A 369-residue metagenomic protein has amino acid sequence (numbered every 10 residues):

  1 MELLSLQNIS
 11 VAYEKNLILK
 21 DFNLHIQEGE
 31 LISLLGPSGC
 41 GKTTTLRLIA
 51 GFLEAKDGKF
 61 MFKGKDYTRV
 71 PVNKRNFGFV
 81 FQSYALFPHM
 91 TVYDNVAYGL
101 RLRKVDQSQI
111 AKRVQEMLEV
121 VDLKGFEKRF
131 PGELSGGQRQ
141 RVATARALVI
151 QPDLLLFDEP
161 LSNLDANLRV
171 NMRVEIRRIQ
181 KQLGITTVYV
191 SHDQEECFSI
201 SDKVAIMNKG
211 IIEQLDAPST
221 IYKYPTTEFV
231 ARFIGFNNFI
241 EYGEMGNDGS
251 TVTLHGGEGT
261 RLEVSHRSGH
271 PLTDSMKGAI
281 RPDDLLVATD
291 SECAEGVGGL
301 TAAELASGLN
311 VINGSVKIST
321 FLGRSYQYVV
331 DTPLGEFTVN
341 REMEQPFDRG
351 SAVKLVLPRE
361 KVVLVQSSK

Functional and structural regions predicted by a protein language model:
S5, H25, M61, K354-V356: ABC ATPase nucleotide-binding domain
L31, V70-G78, Q82-F229: ABC ATPase nucleotide-binding domains
L35-P37: The feature captures the beta-strand-to-loop junction immediately N-terminal to the Walker
T43-L46, V142: ABC ATPase nucleotide-binding domain helices that frame the ATP-binding cleft
A50: Helix-to-loop junction immediately C-terminal to a conserved catalytic motif
G58-D66: Conserved ABC transporter NBD signature motif
T251, G256-S315, E344-K369: Glycine/charge-rich catalytic "coupling/switch" loops of P-loop NTPases
